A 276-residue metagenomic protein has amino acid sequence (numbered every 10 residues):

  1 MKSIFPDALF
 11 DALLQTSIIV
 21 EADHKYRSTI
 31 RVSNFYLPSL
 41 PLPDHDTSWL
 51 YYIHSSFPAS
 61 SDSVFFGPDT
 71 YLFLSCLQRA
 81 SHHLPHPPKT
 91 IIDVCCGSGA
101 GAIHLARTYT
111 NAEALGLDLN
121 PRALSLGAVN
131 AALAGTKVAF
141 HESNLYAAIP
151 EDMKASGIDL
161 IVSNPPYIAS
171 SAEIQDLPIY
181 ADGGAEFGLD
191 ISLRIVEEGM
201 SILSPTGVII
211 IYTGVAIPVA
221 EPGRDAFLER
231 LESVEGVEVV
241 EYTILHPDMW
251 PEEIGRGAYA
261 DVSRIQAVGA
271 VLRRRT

Functional and structural regions predicted by a protein language model:
M1-T47: N-terminal auxiliary segments of SAM/dcSAM-dependent transferases
S28-S81: Class I SAM-dependent transferase core
G67-S163, I168-S170: Conserved SAM/SAH cofactor-binding pocket of Class I
P121-R122, S163-R194: Mobile active-site "lid"/loop adjacent to the S-adenosyl-L-methionine
A128, E173-D176, G223-D225: Short amphipathic alpha-helical segments
L189-D248: Conserved Class I SAM-dependent methyltransferase catalytic core
G255-T276: Core SAM-dependent methyltransferase catalytic element
